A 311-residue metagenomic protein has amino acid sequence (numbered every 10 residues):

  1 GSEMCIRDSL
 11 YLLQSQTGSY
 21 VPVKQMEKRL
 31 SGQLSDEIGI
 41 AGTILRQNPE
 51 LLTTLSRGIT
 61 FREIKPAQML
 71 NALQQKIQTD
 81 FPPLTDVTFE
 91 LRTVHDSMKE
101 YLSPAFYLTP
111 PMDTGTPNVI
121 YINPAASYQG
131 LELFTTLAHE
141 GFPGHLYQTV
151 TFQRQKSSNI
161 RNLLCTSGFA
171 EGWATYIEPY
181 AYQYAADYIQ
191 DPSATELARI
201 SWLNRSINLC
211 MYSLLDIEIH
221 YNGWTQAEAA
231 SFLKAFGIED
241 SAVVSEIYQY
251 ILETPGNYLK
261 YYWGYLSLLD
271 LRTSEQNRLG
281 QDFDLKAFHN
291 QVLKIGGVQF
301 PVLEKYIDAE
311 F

Functional and structural regions predicted by a protein language model:
G1-E3: Extracellular interaction modules
I6-F311: N-terminal maturation segment of proteins
